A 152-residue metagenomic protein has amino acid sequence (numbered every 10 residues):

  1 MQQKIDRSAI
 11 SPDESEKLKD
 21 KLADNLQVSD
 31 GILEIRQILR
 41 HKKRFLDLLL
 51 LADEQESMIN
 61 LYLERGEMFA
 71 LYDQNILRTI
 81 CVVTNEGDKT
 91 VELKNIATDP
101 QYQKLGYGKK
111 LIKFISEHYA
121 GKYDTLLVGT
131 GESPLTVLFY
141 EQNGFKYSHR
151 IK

Functional and structural regions predicted by a protein language model:
K4-D6, E14-M58: Short amphipathic alpha-helix that is part of the acyltransferase structural core
K43-I80: Active-site rim helix/loop that mediates acceptor-substrate recognition in acyltransferases
A70, I76-N85, K89-A97: Conserved beta-strand in the GNAT
I96-Q103, G131: A short, internal acetyl-CoA/4′-phosphopantetheine-binding micro-motif in the GNAT/acyltransferase core
T98, I112, S133-T136, K152: Short glycine/proline-centered loop/turn elements that form peptide/ligand docking sites
Y102, G106-F114: Conserved acetyl-CoA pyrophosphate-binding loop and the N-cap/start of the following alpha-helix in GNAT-like
Y119-E132: Conserved GNAT acetyl-CoA-binding A-motif
E132-R150: Conserved active-site alpha-helix within GNAT-family acetyltransferase domains
